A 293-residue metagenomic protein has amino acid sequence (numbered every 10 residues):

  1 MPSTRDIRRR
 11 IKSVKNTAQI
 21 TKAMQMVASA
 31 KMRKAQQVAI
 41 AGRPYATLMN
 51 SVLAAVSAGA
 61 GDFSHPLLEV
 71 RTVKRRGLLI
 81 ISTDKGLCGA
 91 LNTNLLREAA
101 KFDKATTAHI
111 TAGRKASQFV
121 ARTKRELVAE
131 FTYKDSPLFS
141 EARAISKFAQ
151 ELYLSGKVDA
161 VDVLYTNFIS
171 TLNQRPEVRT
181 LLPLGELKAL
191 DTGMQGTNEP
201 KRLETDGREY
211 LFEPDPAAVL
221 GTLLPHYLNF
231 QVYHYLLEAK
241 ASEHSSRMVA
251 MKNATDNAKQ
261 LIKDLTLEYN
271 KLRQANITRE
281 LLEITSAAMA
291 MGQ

Functional and structural regions predicted by a protein language model:
M1-Q293: C-terminal beta-strand-loop-alpha-helix "lid" module of Rossmann-like NAD(P)-dependent dehydrogenases
